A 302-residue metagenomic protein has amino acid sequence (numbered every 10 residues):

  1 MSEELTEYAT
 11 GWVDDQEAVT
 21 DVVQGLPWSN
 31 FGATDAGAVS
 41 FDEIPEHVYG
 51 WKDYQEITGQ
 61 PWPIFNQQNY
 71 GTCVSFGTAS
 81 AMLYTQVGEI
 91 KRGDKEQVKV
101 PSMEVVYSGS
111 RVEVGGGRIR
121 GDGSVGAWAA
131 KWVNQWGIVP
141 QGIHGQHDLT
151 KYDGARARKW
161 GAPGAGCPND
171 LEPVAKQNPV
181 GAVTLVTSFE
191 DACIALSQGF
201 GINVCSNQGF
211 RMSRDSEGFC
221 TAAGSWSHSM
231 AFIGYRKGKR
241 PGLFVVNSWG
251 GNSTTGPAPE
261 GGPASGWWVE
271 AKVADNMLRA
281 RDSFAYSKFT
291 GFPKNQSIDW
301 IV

Functional and structural regions predicted by a protein language model:
M1-V98, R118-Q141, R281, V302: Structured alpha-helical subdomains that flank or immediately precede key functional sites
E3-E7, A79-L83, V112-V246, G251-V302: Predominantly the structural core of cysteine protease catalytic domains
W12, V22, E104-V105, K272: Detector for intrinsically disordered, low-structure N-terminal pre-sequences
Q55-T58, M103-G109, G166-N169: Short amphipathic alpha-helical segments, especially helix-boundary/capping motifs
K95-G115: Acidic helix-start/capping segments at beta-turn-to-alpha-helix junctions
